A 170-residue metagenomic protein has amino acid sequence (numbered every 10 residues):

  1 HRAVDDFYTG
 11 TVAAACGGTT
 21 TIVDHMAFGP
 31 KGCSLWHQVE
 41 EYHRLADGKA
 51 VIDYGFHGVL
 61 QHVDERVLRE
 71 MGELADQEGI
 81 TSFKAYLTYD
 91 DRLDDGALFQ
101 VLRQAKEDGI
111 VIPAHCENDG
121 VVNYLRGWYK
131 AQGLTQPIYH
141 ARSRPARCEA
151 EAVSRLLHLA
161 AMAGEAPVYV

Functional and structural regions predicted by a protein language model:
H1-D5, G29, C33, D53-R66 (+2 more regions): Active-site mouth loops of central-metabolism enzymes
H1-K49: Metal-associated gating/positioning segment near the N- to mid-region
A14, G18, Y54, H115 (+1 more regions): Residue-level signal for inorganic ion chemistry
C16, G48-V51, D76-Q77, M162: Alpha-helix termination/capping residues and helix-transition junctions
V23-G29, G58-L60, V111-P113, E117: N-terminal-biased segments
L35-D53, H57, L102-A114: Alpha-helix-loop-beta-strand connector modules within alpha/beta enzyme cores
R66-V170: Histidine/acidic residue-rich metal-binding segments in metalloenzymes
